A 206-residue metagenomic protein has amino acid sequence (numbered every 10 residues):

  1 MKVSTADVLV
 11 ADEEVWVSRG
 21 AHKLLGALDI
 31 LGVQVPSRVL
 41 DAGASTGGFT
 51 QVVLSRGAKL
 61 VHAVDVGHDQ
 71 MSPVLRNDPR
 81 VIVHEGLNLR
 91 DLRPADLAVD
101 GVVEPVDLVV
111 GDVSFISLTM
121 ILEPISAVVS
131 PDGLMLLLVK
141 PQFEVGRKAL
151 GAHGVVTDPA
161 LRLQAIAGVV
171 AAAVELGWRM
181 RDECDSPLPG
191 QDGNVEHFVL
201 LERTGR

Functional and structural regions predicted by a protein language model:
M1-Q34: S4-like RNA-binding module at protein N-termini
V35-S45: Conserved class I S-adenosyl-L-methionine
T46-A58: Conserved SAM-binding loop of SAM-dependent methyltransferases across substrates and taxa, primarily the Class I
H62-I116: S-adenosyl-L-methionine
T119-L134: A short glycine-rich, Lys/Arg-flanked "PGG" loop and its adjoining helix->strand segment in the class I
P141-D158: Short, glycine-/aromatic-enriched active-site segment of Class I SAM-dependent methyltransferases
R162-L176: Short alpha-helix
L188-R206: Core SAM-dependent methyltransferase catalytic element
